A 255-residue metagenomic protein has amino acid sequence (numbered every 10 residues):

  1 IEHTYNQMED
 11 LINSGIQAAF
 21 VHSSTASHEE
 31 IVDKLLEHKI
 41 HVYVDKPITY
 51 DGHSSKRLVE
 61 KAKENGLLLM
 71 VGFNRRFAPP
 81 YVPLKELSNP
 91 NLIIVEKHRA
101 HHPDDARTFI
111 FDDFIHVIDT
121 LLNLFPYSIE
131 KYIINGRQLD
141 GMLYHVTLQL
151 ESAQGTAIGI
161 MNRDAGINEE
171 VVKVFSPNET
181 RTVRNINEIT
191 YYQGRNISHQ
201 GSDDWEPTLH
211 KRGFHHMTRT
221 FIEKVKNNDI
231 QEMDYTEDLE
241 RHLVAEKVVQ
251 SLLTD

Functional and structural regions predicted by a protein language model:
I1-N6, T108, N196: Active-site regions of enzymes building and remodeling cell-envelope glycoconjugates
H3-Y43, P47-V59: Beta-loop-alpha module in the N-terminal Rossmann-like domain of NAD(P)-dependent dehydrogenases, especially those
D10, A18-S23, L67, T220-D255: C-terminal helix-rich "cap/oligomerization" subdomain common to oxidoreductases
A26, T49-D104: A contiguous active-site-proximal alpha/beta segment in oxidoreductase catalytic domains
H28, V32, S55, Y81 (+3 more regions): A general structural signal for well-ordered alpha-helical segments in protein cores
V44, L69-V71, V183: Hydrophobic residues in well-ordered beta-strands that form the structural core
A100-E169: Rossmann-like dinucleotide-binding domain that binds NAD(P)(H)
Q154-R219, D234: NAD(P)-dinucleotide binding in Rossmann-like oxidoreductases
